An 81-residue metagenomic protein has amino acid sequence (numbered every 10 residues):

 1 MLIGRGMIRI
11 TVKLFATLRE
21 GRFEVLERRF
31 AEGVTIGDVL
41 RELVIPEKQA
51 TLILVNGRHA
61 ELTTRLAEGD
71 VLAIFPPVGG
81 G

Functional and structural regions predicted by a protein language model:
M1-G80: Ubiquitin-like/PB1-type beta-grasp interaction modules and other compact soluble beta-rich domains
